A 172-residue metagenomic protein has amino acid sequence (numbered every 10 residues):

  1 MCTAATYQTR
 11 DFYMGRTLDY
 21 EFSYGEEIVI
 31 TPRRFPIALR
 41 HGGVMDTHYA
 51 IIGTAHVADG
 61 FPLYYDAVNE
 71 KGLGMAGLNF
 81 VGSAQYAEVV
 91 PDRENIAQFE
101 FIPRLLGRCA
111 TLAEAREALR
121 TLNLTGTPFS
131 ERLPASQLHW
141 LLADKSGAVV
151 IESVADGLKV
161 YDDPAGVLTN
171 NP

Functional and structural regions predicted by a protein language model:
M1-E94, G126: A contiguous strand-loop segment
T17-D19, F80, R120, K145 (+1 more regions): An acidic- and aromatic-residue-enriched active-site/binding cleft used to recognize and process polar
D19, A67, L105-R108, N123 (+1 more regions): Residue-level preference for alpha-helix termini and adjacent loops
E27-V29, F35-A38, A97-Q98, D162-G166 (+1 more regions): Short, surface-exposed linear patches
D92-T125: Alpha/propeptide regions of enzymes that mature by internal proteolysis
G107, E131-P134: Short, contiguous, pocket-lining structural segments that sit at or immediately flank catalytic/ligand-binding sites
A118-R132, H139-L141: Secretory/export targeting leaders with adjacent low-complexity proregions
P134-P172: Extended amphipathic alpha-helical segments with heptad-repeat/coiled-coil character used for oligomerization, fusion
